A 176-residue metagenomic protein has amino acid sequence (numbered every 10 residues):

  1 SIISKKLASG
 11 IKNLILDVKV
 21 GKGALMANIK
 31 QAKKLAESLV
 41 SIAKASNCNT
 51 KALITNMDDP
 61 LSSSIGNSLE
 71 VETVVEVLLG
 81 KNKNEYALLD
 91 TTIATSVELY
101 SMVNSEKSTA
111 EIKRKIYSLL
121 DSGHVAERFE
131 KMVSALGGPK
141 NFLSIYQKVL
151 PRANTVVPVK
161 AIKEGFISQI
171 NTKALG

Functional and structural regions predicted by a protein language model:
I2-G176: Well-ordered secondary-structure scaffolds
